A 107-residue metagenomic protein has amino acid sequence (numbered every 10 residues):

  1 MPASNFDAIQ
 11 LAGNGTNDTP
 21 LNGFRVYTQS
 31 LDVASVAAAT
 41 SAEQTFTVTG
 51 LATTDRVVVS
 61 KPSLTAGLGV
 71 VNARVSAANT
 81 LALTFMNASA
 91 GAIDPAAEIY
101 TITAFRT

Functional and structural regions predicted by a protein language model:
P2-L51, L81, G91-T107: Extracellular receptor-binding modules and their adjoining Ser/Thr/Gly/Asp/Asn-rich linkers
D55-S63: Change to "...patches in solvent-exposed regions of secreted, membrane-anchored, or virion-exposed structural
L64-G67, G91: Extended, low-complexity, turn-rich repeat/linker tracts enriched in Gly/Pro/Ser/Thr and Asp/Glu that occur
V70-V75: Glycan-recognition/cleft segments
A77-N79: Residue-level recognition of beta-strand termini and adjacent short loop/turns
F85-S89: Asparagine-centered strand-capping/turn motif at beta-strand->loop junctions
